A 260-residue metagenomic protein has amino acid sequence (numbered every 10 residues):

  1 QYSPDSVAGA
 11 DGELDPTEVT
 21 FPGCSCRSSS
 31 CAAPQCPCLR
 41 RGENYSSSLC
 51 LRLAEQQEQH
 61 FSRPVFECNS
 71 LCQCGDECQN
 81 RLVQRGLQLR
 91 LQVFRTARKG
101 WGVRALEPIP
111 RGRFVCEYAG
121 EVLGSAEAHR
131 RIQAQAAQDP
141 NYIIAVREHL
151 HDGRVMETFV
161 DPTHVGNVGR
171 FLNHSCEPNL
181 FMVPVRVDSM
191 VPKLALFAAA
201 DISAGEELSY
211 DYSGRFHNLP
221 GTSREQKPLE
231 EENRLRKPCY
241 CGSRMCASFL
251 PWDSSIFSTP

Functional and structural regions predicted by a protein language model:
Q1-S3, V115, L208: Short intrinsically disordered, low-complexity coil segments enriched in acidic
Q1-W101, P228-E230, R234-P260: Accessory low-complexity/Zn-finger-associated flanking regions of SET/PR-domain chromatin methyltransferases
A33, G75, V122-L123, H151 (+3 more regions): Short, acidic Gly/Pro/Ser/Thr-rich loop/turn segments
R41-N44, I143-L150, S213-S223: Short regulatory "switch" loops immediately downstream of catalytic or recognition motifs within protein catalytic
S48-L51, H60-F66, S70-L71, R81-R186 (+1 more regions): Catalytic cores of histone-lysine modification enzymes
V122-A128, F216-K227: Short, Lys/Arg- and Gly-enriched loop/turn segments at beta-strand edges
M156, M182-P184, S209, G221-T222 (+1 more regions): Short conserved micro-motifs at the rims of enzyme active sites and ligand-binding pockets
G169-F171, E177, V183-F216, P238: C-terminal folded domains that constitute the principal catalytic or ligand-binding module of multi-domain proteins
